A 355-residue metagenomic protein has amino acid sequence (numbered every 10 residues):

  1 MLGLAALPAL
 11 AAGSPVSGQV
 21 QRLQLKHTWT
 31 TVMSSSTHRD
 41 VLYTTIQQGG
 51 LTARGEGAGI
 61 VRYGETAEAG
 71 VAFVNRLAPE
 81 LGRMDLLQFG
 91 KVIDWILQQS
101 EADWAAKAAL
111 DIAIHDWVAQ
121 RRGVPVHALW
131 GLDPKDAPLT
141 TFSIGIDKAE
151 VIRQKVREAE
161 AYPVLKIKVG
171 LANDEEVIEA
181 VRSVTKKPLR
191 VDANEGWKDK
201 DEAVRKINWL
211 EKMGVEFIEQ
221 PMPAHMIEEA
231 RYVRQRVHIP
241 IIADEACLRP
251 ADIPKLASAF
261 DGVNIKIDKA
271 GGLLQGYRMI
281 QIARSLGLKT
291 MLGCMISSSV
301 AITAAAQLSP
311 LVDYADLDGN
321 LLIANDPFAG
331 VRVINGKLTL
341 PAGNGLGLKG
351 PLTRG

Functional and structural regions predicted by a protein language model:
M1-G13: N-terminal export signals
P15-V20, I46-Q47, T52-R121: Metal- or metallocofactor-binding catalytic centers and their adjacent structured scaffolds across diverse enzyme
V16-L23, S36, V41, G49 (+1 more regions): Flexible C-terminal active-site loop/helix
R22-T30: Short Pro/Gly-enriched beta-strand edge/turn motifs at strand-loop
T44, G50, L110, G123 (+6 more regions): Conserved, mostly hydrophobic/aromatic
V126-V237: Metal-dependent enolase-superfamily TIM-barrel catalytic cores that perform enediolate-based chemistry
R205-I218, L256-V263, Q307-F328: Structural recognition of alpha->loop->beta junctions
H225-A230, R236-L317: Catalytic alpha/beta core domains of metabolic enzymes, predominantly
